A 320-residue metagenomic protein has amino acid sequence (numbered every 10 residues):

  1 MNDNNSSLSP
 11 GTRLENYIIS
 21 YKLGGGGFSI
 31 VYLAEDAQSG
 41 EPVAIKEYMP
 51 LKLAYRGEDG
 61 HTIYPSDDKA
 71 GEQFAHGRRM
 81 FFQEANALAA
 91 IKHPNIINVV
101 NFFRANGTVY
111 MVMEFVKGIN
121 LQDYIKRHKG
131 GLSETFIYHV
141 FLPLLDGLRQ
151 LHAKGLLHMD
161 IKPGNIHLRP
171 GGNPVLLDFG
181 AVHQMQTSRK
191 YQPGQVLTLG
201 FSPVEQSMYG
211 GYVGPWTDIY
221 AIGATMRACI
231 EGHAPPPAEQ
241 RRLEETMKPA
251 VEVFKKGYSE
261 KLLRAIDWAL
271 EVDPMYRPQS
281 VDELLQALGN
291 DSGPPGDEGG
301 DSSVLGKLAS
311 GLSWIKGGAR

Functional and structural regions predicted by a protein language model:
S20-G26, V31: Protein kinase glycine-rich loop
Y55-A90: AlphaC helix of the eukaryotic protein kinase fold
F102: Activation-segment/catalytic-loop signature of the eukaryotic protein kinase fold
N106-N120, Y124: Conserved short submotifs of the Hanks-type protein kinase catalytic core that shape the nucleotide-binding pocket
V140-F141: Activation segment signature within eukaryotic-like protein kinase domains
L144-L156: Protein kinase catalytic-loop region centered on the HRD/HxD motif
G200-G293: C-terminal lobe helix-coil module of Hanks-type protein kinase domains
